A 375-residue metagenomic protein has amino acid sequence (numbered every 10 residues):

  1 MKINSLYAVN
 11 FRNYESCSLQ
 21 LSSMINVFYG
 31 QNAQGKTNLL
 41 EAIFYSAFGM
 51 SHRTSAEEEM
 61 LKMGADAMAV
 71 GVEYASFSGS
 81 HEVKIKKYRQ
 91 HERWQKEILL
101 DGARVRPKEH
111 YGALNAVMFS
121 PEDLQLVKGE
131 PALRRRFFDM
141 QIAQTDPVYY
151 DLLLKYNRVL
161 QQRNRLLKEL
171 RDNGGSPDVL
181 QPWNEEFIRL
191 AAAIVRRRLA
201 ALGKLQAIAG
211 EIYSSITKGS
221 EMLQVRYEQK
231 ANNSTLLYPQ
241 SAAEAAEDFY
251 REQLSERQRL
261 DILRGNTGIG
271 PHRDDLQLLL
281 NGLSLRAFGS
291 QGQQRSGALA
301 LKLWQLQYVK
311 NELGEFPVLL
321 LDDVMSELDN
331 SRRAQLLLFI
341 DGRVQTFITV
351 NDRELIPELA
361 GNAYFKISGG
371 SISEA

Functional and structural regions predicted by a protein language model:
M1-Q31, N173-V318, E327-S331, Q335-L338 (+3 more regions): Conserved NTPase motor "head" modules and their coupling/switch loops across ABC/AAA+ ATPases, GTPases, and GHKL ATPases
K36: Conserved lysine of the Walker
F48-V127, P131-L133, I142-T145, Y149 (+3 more regions): Nucleotide-state sensing region of NTPase/ATPase domains
R104-A113, S120-R189, A375: A conserved P-loop NTPase coupling/switch region
D322-V324: Walker B catalytic acidic pair
T349-D352: H-loop/switch region of ABC-family ATPase nucleotide-binding domains
A363-E374: H-loop (His-switch) and adjacent beta-strand-loop-beta switch element of ABC-type ATPase nucleotide-binding domains
